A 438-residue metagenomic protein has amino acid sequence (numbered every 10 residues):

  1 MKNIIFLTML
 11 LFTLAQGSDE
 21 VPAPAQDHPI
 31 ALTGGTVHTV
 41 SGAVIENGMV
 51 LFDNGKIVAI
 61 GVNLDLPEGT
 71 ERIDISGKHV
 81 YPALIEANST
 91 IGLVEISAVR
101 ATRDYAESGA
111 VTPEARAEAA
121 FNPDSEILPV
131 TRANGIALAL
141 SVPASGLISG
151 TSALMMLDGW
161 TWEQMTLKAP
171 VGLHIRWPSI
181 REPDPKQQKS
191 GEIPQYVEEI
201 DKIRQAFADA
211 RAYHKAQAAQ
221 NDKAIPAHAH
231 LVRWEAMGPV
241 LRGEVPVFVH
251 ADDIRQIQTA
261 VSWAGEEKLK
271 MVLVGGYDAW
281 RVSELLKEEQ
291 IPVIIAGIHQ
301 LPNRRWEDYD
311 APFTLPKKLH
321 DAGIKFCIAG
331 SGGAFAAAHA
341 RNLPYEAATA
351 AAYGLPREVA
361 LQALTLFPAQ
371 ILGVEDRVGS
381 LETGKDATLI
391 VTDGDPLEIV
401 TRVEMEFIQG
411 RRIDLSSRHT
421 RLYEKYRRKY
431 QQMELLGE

Functional and structural regions predicted by a protein language model:
M1-L7: Sec-dependent signal peptide recognition, specifically the positively charged N-region followed immediately by
T8-Q16: Hydrophobic h-region of N-terminal signal peptides that target proteins for export in Gram-negative bacteria
P22-P24, H28, V37, S41-Y81: Histidine-rich, glycine-flanked metal-binding segment
I30-L32, L66-E118: Replace "His-x-His-based motif
G35, V50, G55, G77 (+8 more regions): Divalent metal-coordination and catalytic microenvironments
G35-H38, G48, E382-Y426: C-terminal cap of metal-dependent C-N hydrolases
I96-S97, T102-E114, P246, K287 (+4 more regions): His/Asp/Glu-enriched, well-ordered alpha-helical/loop segment that forms or immediately abuts the divalent-metal
I127, R132-M271, R402: Polyanionic/metal-chelating signatures
